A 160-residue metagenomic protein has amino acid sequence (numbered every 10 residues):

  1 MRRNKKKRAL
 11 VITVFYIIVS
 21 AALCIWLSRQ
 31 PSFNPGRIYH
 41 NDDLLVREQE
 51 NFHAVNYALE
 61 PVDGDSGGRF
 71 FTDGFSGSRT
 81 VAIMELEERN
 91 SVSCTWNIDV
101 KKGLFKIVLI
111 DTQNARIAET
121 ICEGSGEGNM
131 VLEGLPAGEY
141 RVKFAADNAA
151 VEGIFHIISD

Functional and structural regions predicted by a protein language model:
L10-S28: Hydrophobic membrane-insertion alpha-helices, especially the h-region of bacterial N-terminal signal peptides
P31-M84: Transition segment at domain starts
I83, G128-E133: Exposed aromatic-hydrophobic patches
N90-V100: A short beta-strand element within beta-rich, extracytoplasmic domains of secreted/secretory-pathway proteins
V92-C94, L132-A150: Noncatalytic modules at the cell exterior or secretory-pathway interfaces, chiefly beta-strand-rich lectin/adhesion
K102-A118, I157-I158: Short, surface-exposed beta-strand/strand-loop-strand elements in extracellular ectodomains
E119-G124: Short beta-strand segments within Ig-like beta-sandwich modules, predominantly Fibronectin type-III
A146-D160: Edge beta-strands of jelly-roll/beta-sandwich modules across compartments, strongly enriched in secreted/luminal
